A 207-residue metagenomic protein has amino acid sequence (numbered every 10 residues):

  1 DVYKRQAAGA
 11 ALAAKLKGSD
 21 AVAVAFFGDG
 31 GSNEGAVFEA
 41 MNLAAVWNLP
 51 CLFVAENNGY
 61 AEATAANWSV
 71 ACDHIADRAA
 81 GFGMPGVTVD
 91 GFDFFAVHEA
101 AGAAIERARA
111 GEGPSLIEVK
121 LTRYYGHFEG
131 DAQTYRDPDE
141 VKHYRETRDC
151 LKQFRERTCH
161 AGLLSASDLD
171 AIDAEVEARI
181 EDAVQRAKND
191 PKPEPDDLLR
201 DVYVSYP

Functional and structural regions predicted by a protein language model:
D1-N189: Glycine-rich ThDP/TPP pyrophosphate-binding loop and its adjacent helix/strand module within ThDP-dependent enzymes
A178-P207: Short, amphipathic C-terminal "tail helix"
